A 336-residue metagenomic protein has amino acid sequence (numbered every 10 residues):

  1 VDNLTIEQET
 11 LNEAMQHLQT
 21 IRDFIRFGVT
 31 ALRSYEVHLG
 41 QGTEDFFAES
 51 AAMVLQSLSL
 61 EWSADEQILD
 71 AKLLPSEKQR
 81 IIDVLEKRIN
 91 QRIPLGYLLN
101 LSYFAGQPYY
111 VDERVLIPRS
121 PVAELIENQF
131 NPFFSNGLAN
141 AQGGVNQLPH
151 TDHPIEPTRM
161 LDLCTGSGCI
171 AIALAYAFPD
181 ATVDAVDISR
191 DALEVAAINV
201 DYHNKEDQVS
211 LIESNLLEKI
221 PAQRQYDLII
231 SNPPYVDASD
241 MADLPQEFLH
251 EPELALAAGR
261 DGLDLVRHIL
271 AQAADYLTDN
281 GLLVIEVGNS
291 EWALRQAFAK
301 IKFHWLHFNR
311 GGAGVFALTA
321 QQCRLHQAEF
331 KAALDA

Functional and structural regions predicted by a protein language model:
N3-A105: N-terminal auxiliary segments of SAM/dcSAM-dependent transferases
L18, F47, L74-K78, L116-R119 (+3 more regions): Short, solvent-exposed loop/helix junctions and linker helices that flank or host conserved functional motifs
F24-F27, E49, R80-I81, P121 (+3 more regions): Charged catalytic carboxylate motif
I25, S50, I81-I82, S167 (+5 more regions): A general structural signal for well-ordered alpha-helical segments in protein cores
Q56, L60, A173-A177, Y202: Active-site catalytic microenvironments for nucleophilic, acid-base chemistry
S59-L60, V115-L116, Y235, R324: Active-site/binding-pocket entry motifs
L69, L73, Q79-D180, S189-V195: SAM-dependent Rossmann-like transferase core, predominantly class I methyltransferases with a strong bias toward
E127, D180-T182, V186-D335: S-adenosylmethionine
